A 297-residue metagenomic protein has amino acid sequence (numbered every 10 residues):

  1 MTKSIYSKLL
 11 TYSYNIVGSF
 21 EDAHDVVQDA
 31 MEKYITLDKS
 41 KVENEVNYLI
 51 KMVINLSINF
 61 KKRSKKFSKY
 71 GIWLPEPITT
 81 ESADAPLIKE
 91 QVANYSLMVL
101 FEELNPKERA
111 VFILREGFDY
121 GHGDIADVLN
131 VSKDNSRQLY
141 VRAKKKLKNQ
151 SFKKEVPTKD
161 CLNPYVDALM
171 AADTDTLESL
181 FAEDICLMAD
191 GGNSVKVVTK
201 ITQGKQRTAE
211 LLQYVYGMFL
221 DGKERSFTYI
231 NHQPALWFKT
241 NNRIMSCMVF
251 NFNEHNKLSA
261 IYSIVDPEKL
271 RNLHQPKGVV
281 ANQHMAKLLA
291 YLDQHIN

Functional and structural regions predicted by a protein language model:
M1-T11, N15, E21-H24, S40-K41: A short, charge-rich alpha-helical start-of-domain segment used by transcription regulators
Q28-E45, S64-K65, Q150-S151: Sigma70-family region 2
I54-G71: Arg/Lys-rich amphipathic alpha helix in sigma70-family domain 2
F67-K89: Internal acidic/polar
E81-E108, N163, D167: Amphipathic alpha-helical segment used for protein-protein interaction
L104-Y120: Short amphipathic alpha helix immediately N-terminal
F118-N135: Helix-turn-helix DNA-binding module
K133-Y214, E224: Solvent-exposed, charged amphipathic helical/linker segments at domain boundaries
